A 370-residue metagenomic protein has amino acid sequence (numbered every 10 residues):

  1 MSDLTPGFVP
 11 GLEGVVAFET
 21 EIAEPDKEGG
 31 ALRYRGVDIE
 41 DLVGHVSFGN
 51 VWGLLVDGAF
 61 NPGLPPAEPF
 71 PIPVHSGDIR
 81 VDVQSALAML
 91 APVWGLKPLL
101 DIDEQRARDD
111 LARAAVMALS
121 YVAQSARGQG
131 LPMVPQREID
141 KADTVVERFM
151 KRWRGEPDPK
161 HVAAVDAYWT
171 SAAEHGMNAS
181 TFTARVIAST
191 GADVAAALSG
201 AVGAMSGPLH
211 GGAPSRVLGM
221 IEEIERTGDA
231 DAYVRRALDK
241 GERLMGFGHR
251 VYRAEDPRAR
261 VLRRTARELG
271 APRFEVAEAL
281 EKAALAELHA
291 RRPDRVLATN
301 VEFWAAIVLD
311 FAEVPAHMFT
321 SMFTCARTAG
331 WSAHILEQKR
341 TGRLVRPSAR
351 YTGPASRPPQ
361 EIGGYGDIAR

Functional and structural regions predicted by a protein language model:
M1-R370: Hydrophobic alpha-helical bundle cores within soluble ligand-binding/oligomerization subdomains
